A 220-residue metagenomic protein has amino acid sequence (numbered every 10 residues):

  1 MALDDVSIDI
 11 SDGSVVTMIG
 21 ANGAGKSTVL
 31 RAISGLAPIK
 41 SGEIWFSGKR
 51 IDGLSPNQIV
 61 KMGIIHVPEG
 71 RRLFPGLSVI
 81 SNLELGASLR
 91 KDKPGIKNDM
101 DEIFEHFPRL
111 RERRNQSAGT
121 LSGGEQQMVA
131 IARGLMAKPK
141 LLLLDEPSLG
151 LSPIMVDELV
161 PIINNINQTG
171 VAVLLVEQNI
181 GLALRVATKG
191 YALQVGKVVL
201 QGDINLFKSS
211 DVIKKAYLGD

Functional and structural regions predicted by a protein language model:
M1-D220: Glycine-rich phosphate-binding loops of nucleotide-dependent enzymes
